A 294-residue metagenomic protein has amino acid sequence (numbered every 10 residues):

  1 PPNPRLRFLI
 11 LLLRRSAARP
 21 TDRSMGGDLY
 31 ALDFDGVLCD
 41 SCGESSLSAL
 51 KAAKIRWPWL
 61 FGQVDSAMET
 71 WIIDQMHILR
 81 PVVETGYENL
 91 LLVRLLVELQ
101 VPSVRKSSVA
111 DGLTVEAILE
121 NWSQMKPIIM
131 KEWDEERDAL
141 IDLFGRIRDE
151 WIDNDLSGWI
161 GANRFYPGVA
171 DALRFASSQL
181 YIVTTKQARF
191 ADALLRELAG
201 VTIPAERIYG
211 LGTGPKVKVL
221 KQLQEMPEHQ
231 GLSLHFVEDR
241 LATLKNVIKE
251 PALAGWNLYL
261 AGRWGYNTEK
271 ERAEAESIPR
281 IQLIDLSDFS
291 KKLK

Functional and structural regions predicted by a protein language model:
P1-S24: N-terminal chloroplast transit peptides
G26, D35-F190, L194-E197, A205 (+1 more regions): Alpha-helical substrate-recognition element adjacent to the catalytic core
A49, H235-I281: Acidic, Mg2+-coordinating phosphoryl-transfer loop and its flanking beta/alpha structural elements, shared across
R196-V201, L223-H229, I248-W256: Short, surface-exposed basic-aromatic patches at helix termini and helix-loop junctions that form
I208-G210, R280-D288: Short acidic-hydrophobic, aromatic-tinged amphipathic segments that line or gate anion-handling sites
G212-K221, N267-A275, K292-K294: Short, charged, surface-exposed secondary-structure boundary motifs
K216-I248: Conserved Lys-Pro-Asp/Glu-containing loop-to-beta segment of HAD-superfamily phosphomonoesterases, centered on
